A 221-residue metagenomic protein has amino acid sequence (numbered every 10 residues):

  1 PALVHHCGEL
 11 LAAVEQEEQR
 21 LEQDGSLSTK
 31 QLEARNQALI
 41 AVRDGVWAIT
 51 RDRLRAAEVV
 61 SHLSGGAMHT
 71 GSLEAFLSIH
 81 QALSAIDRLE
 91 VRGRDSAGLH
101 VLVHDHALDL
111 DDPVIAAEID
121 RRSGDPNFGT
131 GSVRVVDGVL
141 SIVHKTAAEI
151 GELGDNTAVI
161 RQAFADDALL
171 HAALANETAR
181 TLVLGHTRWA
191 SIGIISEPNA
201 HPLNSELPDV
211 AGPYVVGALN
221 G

Functional and structural regions predicted by a protein language model:
P1-N220: N-terminal glutamine amidotransferase
